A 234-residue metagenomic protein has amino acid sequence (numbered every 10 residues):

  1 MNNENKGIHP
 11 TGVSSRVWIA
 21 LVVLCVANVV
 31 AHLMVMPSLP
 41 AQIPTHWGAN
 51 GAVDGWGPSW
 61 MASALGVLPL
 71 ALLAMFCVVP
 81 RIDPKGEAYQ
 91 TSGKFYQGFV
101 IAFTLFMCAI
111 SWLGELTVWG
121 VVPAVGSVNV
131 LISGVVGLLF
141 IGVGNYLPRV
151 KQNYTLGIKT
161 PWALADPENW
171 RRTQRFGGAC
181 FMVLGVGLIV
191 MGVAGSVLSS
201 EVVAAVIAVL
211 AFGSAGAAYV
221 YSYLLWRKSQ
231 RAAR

Functional and structural regions predicted by a protein language model:
M1-T11: Short, Lys/Arg-rich, polar N-terminal cytosolic tail immediately upstream of the first transmembrane signal-anchor
V17-L21, A64-L68, M75-C77, Y96-F106 (+1 more regions): Select subsegments of transmembrane alpha-helices in polytopic membrane proteins, especially boundary-proximal
L21-L24, G55-L70, G126-V143, V209-L210: Alpha-helical transmembrane segments
L33-S63, L156-A165: Active-site and channel-lining beta-strand-loop segments that bind or position nucleotide-derived/phosphorylated
M34-L39, A71-D83, G142-I158, Y221-S229: Membrane-water interface of transmembrane alpha-helices
V78-V128: Ordered, amphipathic secondary-structure segments that act as subunit-interaction surfaces in large macromolecular
S133-V135, V203-A218: Small-residue-rich transmembrane alpha-helices that serve as helix-helix interface/gating elements in multipass
T160-G177: Short membrane-interface loop/juxtamembrane segments of multi-pass integral membrane proteins
